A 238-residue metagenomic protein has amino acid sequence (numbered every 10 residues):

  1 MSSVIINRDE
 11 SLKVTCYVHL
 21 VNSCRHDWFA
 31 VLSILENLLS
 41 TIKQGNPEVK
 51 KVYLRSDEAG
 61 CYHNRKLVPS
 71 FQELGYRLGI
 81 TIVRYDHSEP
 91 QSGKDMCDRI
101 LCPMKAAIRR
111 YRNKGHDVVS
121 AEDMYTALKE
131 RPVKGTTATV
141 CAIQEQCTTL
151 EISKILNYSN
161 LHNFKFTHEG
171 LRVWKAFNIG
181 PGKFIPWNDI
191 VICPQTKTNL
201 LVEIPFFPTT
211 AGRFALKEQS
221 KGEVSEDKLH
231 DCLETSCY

Functional and structural regions predicted by a protein language model:
M1-Y238: Extended mixed-charge, aromatic/glycine-enriched low-complexity segments
